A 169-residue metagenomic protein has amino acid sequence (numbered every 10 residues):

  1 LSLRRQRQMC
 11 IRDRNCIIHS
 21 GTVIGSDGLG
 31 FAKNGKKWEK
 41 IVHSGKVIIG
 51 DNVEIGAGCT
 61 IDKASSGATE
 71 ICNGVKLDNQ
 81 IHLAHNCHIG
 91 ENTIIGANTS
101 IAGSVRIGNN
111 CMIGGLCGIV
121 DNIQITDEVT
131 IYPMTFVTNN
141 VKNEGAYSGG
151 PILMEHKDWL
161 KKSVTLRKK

Functional and structural regions predicted by a protein language model:
L1-I11, H85: Single conserved hydrophobic/aromatic residue that forms the stacking wall/gate of nucleotide- or nucleobase-binding
R12-R14, I18-I49, V53-K169: Glycine-rich hexapeptide-repeat left-handed beta-helix
